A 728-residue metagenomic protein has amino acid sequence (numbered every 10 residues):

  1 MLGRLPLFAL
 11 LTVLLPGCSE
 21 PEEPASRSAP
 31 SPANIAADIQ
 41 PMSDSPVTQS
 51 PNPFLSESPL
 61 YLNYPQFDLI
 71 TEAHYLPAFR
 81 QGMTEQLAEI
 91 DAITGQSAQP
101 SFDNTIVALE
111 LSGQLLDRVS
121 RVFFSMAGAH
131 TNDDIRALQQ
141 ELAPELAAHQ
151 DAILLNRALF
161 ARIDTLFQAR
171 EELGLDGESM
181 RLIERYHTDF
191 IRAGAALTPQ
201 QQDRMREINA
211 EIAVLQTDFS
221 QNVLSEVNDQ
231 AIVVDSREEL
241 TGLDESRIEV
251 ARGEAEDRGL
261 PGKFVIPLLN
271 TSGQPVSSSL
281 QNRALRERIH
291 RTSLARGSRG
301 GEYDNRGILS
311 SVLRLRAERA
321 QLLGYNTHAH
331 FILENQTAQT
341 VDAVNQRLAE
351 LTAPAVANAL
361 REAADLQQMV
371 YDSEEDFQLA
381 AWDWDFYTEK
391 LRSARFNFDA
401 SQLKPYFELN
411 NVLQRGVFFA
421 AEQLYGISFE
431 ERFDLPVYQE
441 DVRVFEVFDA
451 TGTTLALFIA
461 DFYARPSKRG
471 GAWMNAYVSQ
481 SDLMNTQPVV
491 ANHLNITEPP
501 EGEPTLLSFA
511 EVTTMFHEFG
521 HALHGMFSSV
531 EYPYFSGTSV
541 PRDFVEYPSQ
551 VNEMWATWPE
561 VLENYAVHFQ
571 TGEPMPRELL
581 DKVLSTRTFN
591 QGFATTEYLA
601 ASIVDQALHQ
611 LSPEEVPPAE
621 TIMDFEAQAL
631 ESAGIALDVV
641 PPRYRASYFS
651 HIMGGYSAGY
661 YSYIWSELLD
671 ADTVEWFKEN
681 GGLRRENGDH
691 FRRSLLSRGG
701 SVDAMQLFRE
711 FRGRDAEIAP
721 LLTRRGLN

Functional and structural regions predicted by a protein language model:
M1-P6: Bacterial N-terminal signal peptides that target proteins for export
L14-G17: C-terminal motif of bacterial Sec signal peptides marking the signal peptidase cleavage site
S19-P21: Bacterial signal peptide processing site
R27, P32-D244, E249, F677: N-terminal helix-rich structural modules
I35-I70, H74, Q81, K263-V265 (+11 more regions): C-terminal, non-catalytic "cap/extension" segments appended to globular domains
P59-H74, F123-L142, T165-E207, P267-G307 (+6 more regions): Short His/Asp/Glu-rich catalytic/ion-coordination signatures at enzyme active sites or charged loops
E178, L182, E211-V214, Q221 (+9 more regions): Active-site-proximal, well-structured secondary-structure segments within enzyme catalytic domains
T497-M515: Short pre-active-site segment immediately N-terminal to the catalytic Zn-binding motif
